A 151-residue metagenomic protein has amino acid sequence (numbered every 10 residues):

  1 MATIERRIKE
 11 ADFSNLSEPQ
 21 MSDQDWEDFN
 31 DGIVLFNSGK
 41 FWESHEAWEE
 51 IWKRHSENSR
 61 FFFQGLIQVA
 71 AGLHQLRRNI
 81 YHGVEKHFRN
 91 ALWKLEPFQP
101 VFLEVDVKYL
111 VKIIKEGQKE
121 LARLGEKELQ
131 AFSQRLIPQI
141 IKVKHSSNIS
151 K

Functional and structural regions predicted by a protein language model:
M1-H55, P97-K151: N-terminal alpha-helical interaction modules that lie
S22, R60-F62: Residue signature of alpha-solenoid helical repeat architecture, marking inter-repeat boundaries and helix-start
W42, R60, H82-K86: Short, solvent-exposed positions on alpha-helices
I67-A71, R89-L95, I113: Hydrophobic alpha-helical segments of small multi-pass membrane proteins
Y81-Q99: TPR/TPR-like (Sel1-like) alpha-helical repeat modules
